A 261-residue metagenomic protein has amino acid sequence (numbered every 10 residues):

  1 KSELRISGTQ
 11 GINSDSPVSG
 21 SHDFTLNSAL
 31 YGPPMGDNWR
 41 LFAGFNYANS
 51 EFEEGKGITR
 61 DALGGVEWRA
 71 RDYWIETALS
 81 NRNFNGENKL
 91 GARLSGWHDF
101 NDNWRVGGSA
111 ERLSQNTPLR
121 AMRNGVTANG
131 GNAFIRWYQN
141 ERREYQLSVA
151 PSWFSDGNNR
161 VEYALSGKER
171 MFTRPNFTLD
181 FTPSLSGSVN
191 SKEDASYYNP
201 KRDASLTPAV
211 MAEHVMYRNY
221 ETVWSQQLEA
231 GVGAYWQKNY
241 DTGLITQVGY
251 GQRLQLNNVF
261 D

Functional and structural regions predicted by a protein language model:
K1-D261: Transmembrane beta-barrel domains of bacterial outer-membrane proteins
